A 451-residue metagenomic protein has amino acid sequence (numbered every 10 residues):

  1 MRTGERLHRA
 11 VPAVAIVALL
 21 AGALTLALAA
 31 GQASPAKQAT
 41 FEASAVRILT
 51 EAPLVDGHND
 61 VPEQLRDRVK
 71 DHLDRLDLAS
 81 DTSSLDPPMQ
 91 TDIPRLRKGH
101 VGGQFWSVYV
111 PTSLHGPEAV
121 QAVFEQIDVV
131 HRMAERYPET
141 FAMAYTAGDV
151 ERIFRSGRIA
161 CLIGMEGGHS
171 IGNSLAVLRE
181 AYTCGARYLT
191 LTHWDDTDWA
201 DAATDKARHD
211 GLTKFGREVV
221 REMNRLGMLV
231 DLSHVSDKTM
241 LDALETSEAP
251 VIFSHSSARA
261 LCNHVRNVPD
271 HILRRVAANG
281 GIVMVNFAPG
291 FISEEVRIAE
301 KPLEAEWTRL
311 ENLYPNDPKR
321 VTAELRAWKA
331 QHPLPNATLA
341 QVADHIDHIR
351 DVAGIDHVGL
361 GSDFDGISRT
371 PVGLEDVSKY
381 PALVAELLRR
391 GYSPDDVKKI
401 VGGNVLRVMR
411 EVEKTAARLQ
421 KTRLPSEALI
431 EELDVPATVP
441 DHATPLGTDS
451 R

Functional and structural regions predicted by a protein language model:
T3-V17: Bacterial N-terminal signal peptides that target proteins for export
G22-D210, N263-R451: N-terminal hydrophobic targeting/anchoring segments and the immediately downstream early-domain regions of hydrolases
L54-V61, V235, F253-S257: Histidine-centered catalytic micro-motifs
S174-L178, T239-A249: Distinct, well-ordered alpha-helical segments
H209-N224, A243-F253, L383: Alpha-helix-loop-beta-strand connector modules within alpha/beta enzyme cores
E218-L232, S236-D242, I272-A278, H348: Substrate-binding cleft of carbohydrate-active enzyme catalytic domains
D237-K238, A258-A260, P289-I292: Short, catalytically relevant binding-site loops at active-site mouths
